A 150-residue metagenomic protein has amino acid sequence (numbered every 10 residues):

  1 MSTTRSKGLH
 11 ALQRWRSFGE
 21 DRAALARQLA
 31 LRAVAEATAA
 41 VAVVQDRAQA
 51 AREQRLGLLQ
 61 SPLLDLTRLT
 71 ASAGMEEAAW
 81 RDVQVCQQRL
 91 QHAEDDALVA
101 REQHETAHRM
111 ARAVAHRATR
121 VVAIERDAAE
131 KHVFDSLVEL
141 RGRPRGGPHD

Functional and structural regions predicted by a protein language model:
M1-D150: Charge-rich amphipathic alpha-helical interaction elements
